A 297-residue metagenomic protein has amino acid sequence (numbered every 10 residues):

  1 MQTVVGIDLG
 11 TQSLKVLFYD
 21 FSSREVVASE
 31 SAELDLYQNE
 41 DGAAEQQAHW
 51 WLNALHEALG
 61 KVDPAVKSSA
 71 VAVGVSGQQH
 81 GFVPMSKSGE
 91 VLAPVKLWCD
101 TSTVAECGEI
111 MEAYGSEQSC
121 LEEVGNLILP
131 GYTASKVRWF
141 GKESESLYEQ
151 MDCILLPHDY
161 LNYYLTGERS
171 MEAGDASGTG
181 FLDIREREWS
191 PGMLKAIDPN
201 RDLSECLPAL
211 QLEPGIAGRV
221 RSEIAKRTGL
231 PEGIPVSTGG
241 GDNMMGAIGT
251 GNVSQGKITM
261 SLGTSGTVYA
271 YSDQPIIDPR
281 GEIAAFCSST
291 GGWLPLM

Functional and structural regions predicted by a protein language model:
M1-A93, A105, E109, E122 (+2 more regions): N-terminal glycine/serine-rich phosphate-binding loop of ATP-dependent small-molecule kinases, especially carbohydrate
L9-T11, C120-G240: Gly/Ser/Thr-rich active-site cleft segment
F21-E25, A65, N200-R201, T228-E232 (+2 more regions): Secondary-structure transition/capping motifs at alpha-helix termini and the adjoining loop/turn into the next element
A28-S29, A105, E213-R227, Y271-I283: Acidic-glycine-rich active-site phosphate/pyrophosphate-binding loop
L52-G60, A134-V137, G241-M244: Short, hydrophobic/amphipathic alpha-helical packing segments that form internal helix faces or helix-helix interfaces
F82-K87, V91-I110, Q150-M151, L155-P191 (+1 more regions): Glycine-rich phosphate-binding loop of actin/hexokinase-like ATP-binding domains
G115: Acidic/aromatic-lined carbohydrate-recognition and catalytic surfaces of CAZymes acting on diverse glycans
